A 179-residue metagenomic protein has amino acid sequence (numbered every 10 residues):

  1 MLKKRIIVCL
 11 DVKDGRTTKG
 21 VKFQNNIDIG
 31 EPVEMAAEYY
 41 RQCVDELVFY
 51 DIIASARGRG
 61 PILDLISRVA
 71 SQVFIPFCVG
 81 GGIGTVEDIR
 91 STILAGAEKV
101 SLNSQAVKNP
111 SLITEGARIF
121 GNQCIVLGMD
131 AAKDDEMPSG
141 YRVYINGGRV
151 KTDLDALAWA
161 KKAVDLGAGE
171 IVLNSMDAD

Functional and structural regions predicted by a protein language model:
L2, T17-G60: N-terminal beta-alpha supersecondary unit
R5-D11: Short, hydrophobic/glycine-enriched beta-strand segments
C9, A56-G80, S111-D130: Alpha-helix-loop-beta-strand connector modules within alpha/beta enzyme cores
V12-D14, T18-K19, F23-N25, I93 (+1 more regions): Conserved anion-binding
D28-Y40, G84-R90, T152-K162: Short, acidic/polar
Q42, Y50, Q72, A95-G96 (+1 more regions): Structural motif
E46-D64, S104, V172-D179: Glycine-rich, proline-tolerant flexible connector loops at the mouths of alpha/beta enzymes
A70-V100: Catalytic cores of alpha/beta
